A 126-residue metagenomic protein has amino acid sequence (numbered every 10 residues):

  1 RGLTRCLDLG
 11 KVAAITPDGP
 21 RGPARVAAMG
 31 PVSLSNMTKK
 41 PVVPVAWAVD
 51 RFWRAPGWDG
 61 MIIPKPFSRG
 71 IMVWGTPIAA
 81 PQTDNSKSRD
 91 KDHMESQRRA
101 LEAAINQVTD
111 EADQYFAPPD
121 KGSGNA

Functional and structural regions predicted by a protein language model:
G2-L34, T38: Catalytic-site beta-strand/loop segments enriched in glycine and acidic/polar residues
L3, M72-W74, L101: Generic structural hydrophobic/aromatic packing signal, biased to beta-strands
D8, E95-A126: Membrane-interfacial terminal anchoring regions of lipid-handling membrane enzymes
G10-A14, T38-A48, A104, P118: A generic short-segment signal for beta-strand/edge and adjacent turn/coil regions
V26-K87: A cross-family acyltransferase "interaction/gating" segment
D84-A100: A contiguous, mid-protein "functional segment" used to position or interact with cofactors/ions or partner subunits
